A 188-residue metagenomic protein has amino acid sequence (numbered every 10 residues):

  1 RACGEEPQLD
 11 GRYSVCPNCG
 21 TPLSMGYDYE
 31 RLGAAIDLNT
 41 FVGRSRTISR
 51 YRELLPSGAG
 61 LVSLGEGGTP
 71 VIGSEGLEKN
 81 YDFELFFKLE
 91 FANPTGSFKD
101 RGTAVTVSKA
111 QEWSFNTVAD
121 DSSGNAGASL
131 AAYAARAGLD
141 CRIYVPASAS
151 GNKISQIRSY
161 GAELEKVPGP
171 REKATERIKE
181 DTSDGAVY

Functional and structural regions predicted by a protein language model:
R1-Y188: PLP-dependent amino-acid enzyme catalytic core
